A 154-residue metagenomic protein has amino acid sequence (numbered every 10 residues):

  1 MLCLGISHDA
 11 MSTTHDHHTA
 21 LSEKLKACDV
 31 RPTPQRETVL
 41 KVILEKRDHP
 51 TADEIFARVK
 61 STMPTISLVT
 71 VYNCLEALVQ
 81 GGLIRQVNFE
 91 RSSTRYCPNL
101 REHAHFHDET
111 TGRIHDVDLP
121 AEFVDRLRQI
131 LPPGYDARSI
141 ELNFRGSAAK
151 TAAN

Functional and structural regions predicted by a protein language model:
M1-D16: Short, intrinsically disordered or compositionally biased N-terminal tails of bacterial proteins
H15-D29: Short, Lys/Arg-enriched N-terminal segment that forms or immediately precedes the first helix of a structured domain
V30, L44-R47, T62: Short helix-capping/hinge SLiMs at alpha-helix to coil transitions
E37-V42, E54: Pre-recognition alpha-helix immediately N-terminal to the DNA-recognition helix within helix-turn-helix or winged-helix
E54-K60, V71: A short acidic, leucine-rich amphipathic alpha-helix
V71-G81: Basic amphipathic alpha-helical segments that dock to polyanions
Q80-N154: Non-DNA-binding regulatory cores of transcription-related proteins, predominantly C-terminal effector-binding
